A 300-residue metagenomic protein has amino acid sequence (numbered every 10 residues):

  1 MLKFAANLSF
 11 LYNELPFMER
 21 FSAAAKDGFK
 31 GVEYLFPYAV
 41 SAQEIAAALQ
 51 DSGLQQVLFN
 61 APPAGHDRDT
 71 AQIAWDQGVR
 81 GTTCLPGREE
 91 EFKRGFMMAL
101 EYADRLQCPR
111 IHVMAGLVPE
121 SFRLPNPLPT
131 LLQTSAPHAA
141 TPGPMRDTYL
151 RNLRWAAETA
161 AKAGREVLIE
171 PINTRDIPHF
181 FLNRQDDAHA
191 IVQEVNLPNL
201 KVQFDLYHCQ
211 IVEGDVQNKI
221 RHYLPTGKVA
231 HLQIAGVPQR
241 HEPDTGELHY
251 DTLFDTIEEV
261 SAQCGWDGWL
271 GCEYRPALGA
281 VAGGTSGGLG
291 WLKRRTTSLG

Functional and structural regions predicted by a protein language model:
M1-G28, Y38, Q50-G53, M98 (+7 more regions): Histidine-acidic metal/acid-base catalytic patches
M1-S9, L58-T82, A115-P137: N-terminal small/glycine-rich loop or linker at the start of catalytic domains across soluble metabolic enzymes
G28-K30, L85: Short, basic, glycine/proline-bearing loop/turn elements
E33, V57-N60, H112, L168 (+2 more regions): Conserved beta-strand positions in the central sheet of alpha/beta enzyme cores
E33-S52, N60, A115-R123, D176 (+1 more regions): Glycine-rich, proline-tolerant flexible connector loops at the mouths of alpha/beta enzymes
L49-P63, Y102-D104, I111: Glycine-rich, aromatic-flanked loop segments that form ligand/cofactor-binding clefts across common enzyme folds
V57-T70, G81-M98, N196-P198, A262-W266 (+1 more regions): Short, basic, helix/turn surface patches
R80-K201: Active-site acidic/histidine proton-transfer and metal-coordination neighborhood in alpha/beta enzyme cores
